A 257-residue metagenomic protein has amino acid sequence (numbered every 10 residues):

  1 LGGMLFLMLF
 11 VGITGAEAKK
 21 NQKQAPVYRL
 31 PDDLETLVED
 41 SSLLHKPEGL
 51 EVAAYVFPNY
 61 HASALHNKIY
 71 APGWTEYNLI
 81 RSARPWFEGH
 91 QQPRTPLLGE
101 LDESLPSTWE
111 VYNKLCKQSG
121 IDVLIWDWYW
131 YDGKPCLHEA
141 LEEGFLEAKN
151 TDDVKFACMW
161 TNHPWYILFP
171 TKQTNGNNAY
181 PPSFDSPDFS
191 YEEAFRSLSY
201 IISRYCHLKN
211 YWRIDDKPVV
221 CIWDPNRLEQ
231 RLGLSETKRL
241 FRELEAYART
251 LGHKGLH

Functional and structural regions predicted by a protein language model:
G2-G12: Bacterial N-terminal signal peptides
G15-A18: Boundary at the C-terminal end of the N-terminal hydrophobic targeting segment
N21-H257: Glycan-processing catalytic domains of CAZymes
